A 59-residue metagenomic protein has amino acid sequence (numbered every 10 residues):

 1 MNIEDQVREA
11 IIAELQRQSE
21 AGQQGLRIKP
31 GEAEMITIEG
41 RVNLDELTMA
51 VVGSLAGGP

Functional and structural regions predicted by a protein language model:
M1-Q24: N-terminal acidic leader/helix
Q23-P59: Short, charge-rich amphipathic interface segments used for partner binding and complex assembly
